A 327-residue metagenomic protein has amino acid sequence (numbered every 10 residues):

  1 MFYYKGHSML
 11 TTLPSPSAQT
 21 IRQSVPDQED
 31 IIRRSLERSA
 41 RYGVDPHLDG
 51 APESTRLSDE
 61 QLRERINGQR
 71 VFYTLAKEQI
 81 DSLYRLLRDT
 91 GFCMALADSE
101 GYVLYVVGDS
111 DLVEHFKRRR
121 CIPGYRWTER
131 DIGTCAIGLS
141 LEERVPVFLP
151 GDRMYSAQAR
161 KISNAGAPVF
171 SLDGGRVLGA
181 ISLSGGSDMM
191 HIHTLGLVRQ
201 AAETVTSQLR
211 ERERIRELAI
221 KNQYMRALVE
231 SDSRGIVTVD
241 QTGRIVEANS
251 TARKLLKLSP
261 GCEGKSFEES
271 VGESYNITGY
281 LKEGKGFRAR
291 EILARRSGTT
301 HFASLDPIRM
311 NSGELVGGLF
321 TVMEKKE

Functional and structural regions predicted by a protein language model:
M1-N67, D173, V177-I192, L319: Short, low-complexity N-terminal regulatory "tails/caps" that precede and couple sensory modules
E60-L86, M94, D98-D152: Regulatory sensory and allosteric helical modules in signal-transduction proteins and certain transcription factors
A76-A95, E211-R253: Sensory modules in modular signal-transduction proteins
V103, V177, L315: Glycine-rich acetyl-CoA-binding "A-motif" of GNAT/NAT acetyltransferases
V103-A136, R199, S233-A289: PAS-family sensory domains
P150-S187: Extended hydrophobic
R153, K161-S171, E269-K326: PAS-family sensory/regulatory modules and their coupling/dimerization elements
I181-R216, P307-E327: Sensory coupling linkers of modular signal transduction proteins
